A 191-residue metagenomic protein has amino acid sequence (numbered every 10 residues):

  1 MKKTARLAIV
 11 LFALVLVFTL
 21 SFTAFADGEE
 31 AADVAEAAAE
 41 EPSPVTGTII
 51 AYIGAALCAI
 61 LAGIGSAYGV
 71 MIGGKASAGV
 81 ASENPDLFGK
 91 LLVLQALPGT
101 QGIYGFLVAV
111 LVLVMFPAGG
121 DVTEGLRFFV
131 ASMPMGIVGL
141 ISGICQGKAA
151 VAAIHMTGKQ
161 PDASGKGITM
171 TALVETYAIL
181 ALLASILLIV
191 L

Functional and structural regions predicted by a protein language model:
K3-V15, T19-L191: Hydrophobic, small-residue-rich transmembrane alpha-helices and their short perimembrane loops in multi-pass membrane
